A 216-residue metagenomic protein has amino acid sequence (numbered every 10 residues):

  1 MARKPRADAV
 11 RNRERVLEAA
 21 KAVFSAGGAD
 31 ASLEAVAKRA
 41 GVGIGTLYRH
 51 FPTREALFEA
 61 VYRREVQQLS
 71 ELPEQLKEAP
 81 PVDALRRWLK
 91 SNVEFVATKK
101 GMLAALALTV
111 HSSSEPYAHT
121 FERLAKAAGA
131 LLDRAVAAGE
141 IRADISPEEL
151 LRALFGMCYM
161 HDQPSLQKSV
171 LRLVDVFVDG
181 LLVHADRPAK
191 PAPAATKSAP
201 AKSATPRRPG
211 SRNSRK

Functional and structural regions predicted by a protein language model:
M1, R87, E94, K126 (+3 more regions): C-terminal peripheral helix-coil segments that are non-catalytic and often amphipathic
M1-R39, A56, A199, T205 (+1 more regions): Basic, helix-initiating cap at the start of DNA-binding domains
N12, V61, E65, W88-N92 (+4 more regions): Hydrophobic/aromatic residues within well-ordered alpha-helical segments
F24, S32-L33, I44, R54 (+3 more regions): Amphipathic alpha-helical segments enriched in hydrophobic/aromatic and basic residues that form the DNA-contacting
G41-F51: Short hydrophobic/aromatic patch on the recognition helix
A60, E71-T98, S113-P116: Hydrophobic alpha-helical connector segments
Q67, S112-E148, R152-F155, D162-P164 (+1 more regions): Amphipathic alpha-helical packing segments from all-alpha helical-bundle domains
A104-S113, P191: Short linear capping/connector segments at secondary-structure termini
